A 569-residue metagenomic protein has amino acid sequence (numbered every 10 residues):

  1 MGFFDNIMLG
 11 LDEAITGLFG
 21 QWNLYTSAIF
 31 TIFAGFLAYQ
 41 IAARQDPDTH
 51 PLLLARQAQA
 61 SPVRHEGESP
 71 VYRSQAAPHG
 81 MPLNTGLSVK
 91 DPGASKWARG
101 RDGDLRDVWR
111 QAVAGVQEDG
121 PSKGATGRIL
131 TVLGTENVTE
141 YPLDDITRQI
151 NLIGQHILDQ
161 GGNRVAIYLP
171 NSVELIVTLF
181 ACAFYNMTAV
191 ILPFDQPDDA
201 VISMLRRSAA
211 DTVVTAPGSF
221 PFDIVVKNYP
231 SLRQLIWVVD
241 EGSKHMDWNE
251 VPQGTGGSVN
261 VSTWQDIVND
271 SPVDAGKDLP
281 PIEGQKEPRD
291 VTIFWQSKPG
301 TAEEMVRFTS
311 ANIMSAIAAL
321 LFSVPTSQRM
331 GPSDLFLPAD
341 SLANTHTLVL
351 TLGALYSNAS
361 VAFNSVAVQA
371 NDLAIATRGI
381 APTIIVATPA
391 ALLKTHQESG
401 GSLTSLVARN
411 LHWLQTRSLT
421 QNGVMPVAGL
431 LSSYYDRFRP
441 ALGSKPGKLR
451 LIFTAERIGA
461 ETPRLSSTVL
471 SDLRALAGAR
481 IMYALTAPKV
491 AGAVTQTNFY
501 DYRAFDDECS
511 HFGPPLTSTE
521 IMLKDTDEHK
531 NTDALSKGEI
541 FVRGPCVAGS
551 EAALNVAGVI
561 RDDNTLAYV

Functional and structural regions predicted by a protein language model:
G2-H50: Terminal signal-anchor or tail-anchor transmembrane helices that tether membrane-associated enzymes to cellular
G93, A98, G103-Q160, A166-S172 (+2 more regions): Conserved AMP-binding/adenylate-forming core of the ANL superfamily
E136-T139, I153-Q196, F336-T345: Conserved AMP-binding/adenylate-forming
L143, A166-Y168, L175, L179 (+4 more regions): Short beta-strand->loop structural element characteristic of the AMP-binding/adenylate-forming
V165-I167, V173, R289-V291, V306-R307 (+1 more regions): Conserved AMP-binding loop of ANL adenylate-forming enzymes
Q196-P230, K244-G257, D270-V273, A316-L337 (+3 more regions): Conserved ATP-dependent adenylate/AMP-binding module captured primarily in the ANL superfamily
V226-A318, S399-E461: ANL superfamily adenylate-forming
G429-V569: Conserved AMP-binding/adenylate-forming
